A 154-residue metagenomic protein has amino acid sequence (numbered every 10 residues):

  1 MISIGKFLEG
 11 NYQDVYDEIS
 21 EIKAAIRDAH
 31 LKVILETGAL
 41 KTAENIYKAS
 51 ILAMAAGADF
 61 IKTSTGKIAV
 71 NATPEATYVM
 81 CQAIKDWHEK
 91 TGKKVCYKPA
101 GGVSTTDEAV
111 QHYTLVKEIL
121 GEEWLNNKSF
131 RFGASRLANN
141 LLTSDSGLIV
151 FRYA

Functional and structural regions predicted by a protein language model:
M1-Y97, S104-S135, T143-A154: Alpha/beta enzyme core
N140: N-terminal beta-loop-helix "entrance" segment that forms/cooperates in small-molecule cofactor or anionic ligand
